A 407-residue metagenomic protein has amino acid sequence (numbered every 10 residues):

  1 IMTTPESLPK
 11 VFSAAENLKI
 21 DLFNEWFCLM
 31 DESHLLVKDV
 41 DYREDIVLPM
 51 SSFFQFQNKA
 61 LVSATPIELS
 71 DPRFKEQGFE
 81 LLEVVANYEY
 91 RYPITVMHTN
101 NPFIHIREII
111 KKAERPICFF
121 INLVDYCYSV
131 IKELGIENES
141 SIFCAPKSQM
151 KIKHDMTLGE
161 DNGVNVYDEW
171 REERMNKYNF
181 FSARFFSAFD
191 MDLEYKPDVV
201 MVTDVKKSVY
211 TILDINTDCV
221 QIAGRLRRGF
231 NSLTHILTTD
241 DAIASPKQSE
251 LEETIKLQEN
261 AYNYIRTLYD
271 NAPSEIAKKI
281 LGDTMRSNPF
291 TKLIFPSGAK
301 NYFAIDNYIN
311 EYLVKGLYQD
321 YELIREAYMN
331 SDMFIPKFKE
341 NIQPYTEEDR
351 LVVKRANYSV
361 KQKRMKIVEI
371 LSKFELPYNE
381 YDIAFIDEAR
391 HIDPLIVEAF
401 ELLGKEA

Functional and structural regions predicted by a protein language model:
M2-P5, I106-G135, I142: Conserved strand-helix element at the start of the C-terminal RecA-like helicase core
T4-K10, N122-D125, S141-N165, S182-R184: Conserved helicase motor
P5-L8, E16-A60: SF2 helicase catalytic motif II
L8-I20, S63, C127, Y167-V199 (+1 more regions): SF2 helicase motor core recognition
L35-K38, I67, S187: Residues immediately C-terminal
A64-K111: Interdomain hinge/linker at the junction between the two RecA-like core domains of SF2 helicases
K206-L233: Conserved SF2 helicase motif VI
E252-A407: The feature captures the C-terminal accessory region of ATP-dependent helicases and related nucleic-acid translocases
